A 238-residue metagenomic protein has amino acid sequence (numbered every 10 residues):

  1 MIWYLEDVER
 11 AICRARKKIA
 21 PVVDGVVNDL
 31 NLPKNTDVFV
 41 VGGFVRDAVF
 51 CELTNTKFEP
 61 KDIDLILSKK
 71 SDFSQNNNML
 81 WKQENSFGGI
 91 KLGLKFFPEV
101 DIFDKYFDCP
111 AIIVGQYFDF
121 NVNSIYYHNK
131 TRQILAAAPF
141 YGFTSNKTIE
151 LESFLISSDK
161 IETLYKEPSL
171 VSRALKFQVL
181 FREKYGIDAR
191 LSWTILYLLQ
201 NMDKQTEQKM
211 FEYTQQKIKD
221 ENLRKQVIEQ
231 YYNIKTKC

Functional and structural regions predicted by a protein language model:
M1-C238: Catalytic cores of the polymerase beta-like nucleotidyltransferase superfamily and closely associated nucleotide
